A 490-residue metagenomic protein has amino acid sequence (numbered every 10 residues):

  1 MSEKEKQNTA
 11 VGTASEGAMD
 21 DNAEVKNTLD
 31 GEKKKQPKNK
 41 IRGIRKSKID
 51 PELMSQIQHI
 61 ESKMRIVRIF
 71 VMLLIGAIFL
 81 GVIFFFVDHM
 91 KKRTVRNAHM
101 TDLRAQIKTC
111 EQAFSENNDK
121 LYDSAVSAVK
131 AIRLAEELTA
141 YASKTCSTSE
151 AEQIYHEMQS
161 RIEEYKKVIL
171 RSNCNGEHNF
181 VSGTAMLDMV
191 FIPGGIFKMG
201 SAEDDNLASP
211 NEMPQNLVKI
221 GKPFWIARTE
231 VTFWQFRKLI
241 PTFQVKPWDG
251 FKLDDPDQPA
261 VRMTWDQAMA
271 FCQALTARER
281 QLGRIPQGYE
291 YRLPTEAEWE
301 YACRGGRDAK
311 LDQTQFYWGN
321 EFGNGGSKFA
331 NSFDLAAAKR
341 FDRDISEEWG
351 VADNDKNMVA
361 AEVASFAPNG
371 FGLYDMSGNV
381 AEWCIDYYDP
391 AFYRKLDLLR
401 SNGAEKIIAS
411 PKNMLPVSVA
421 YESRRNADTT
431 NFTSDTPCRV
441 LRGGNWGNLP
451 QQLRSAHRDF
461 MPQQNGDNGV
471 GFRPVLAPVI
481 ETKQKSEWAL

Functional and structural regions predicted by a protein language model:
S2-H59: N-terminal intrinsically disordered, acidic low-complexity segments at the extreme N-terminus
S62-I75: N-terminal Sec-pathway targeting helices
D88-A105: Ser/Thr/Pro/Gly-rich low-complexity linker/stalk segments immediately outside membranes or between
R96-T101, T148-E177, P478: Pro/Ala/Gly-rich low-complexity, hydrophilic intrinsically disordered segments
A113-E152: Amphipathic, non-membrane alpha-helical rod segments
F180-P247, M263-D266, G378, P478: A short glycine-rich, aromatic-capped structural motif
K198, A202-A208, D254, W265-S455: Functional-site microenvironments in short loops/helix caps that host divalent-cation chemistry
D467-Q484, W488: Short, structured beta-strand segments at or near domain termini in extracellular proteins/domains
